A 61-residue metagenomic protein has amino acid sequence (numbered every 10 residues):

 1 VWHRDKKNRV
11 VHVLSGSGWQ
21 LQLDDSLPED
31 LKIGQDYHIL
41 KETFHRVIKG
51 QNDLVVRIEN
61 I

Functional and structural regions predicted by a protein language model:
V1-K6, H38: Conserved short histidine dyad/triad with adjacent acidic residue
R4-Q20: Short, conserved beta-strand element in jelly-roll/cupin
K6-K7, K32, K41, K49: Context-gated lysine
V10-H12, D36-H38, V55-R57: Ordered hydrophobic segments in well-structured contexts
W19-L21, H45-R46: Short, surface-exposed beta-strand/loop "edge" segments at domain boundaries and coil↔beta transitions
Q22-D24, G50: Short strand-coil-strand connectors
D24-T43: Short acidic-glycine-tyrosine-enriched beta hairpin
L40-I61: Ligand-binding loop in jelly-roll beta-barrel domains
